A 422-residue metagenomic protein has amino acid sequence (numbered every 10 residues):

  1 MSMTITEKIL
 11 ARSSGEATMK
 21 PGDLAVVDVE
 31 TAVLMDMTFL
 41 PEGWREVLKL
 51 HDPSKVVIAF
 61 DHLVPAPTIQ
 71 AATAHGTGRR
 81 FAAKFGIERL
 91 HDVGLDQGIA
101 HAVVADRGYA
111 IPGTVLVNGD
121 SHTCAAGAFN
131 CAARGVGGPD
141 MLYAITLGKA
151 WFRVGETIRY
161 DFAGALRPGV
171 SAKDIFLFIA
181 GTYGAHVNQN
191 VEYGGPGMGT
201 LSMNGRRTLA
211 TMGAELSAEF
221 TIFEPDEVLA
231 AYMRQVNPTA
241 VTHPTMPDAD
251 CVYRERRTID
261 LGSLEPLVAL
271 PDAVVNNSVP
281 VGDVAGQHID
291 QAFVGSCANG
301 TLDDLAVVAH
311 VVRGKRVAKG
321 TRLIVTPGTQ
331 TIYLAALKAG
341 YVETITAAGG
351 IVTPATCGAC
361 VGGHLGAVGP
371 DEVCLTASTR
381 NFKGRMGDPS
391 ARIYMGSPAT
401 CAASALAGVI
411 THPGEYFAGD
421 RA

Functional and structural regions predicted by a protein language model:
M1-A422: Fe-S-dependent hydro-lyases/dehydratases of central metabolism
